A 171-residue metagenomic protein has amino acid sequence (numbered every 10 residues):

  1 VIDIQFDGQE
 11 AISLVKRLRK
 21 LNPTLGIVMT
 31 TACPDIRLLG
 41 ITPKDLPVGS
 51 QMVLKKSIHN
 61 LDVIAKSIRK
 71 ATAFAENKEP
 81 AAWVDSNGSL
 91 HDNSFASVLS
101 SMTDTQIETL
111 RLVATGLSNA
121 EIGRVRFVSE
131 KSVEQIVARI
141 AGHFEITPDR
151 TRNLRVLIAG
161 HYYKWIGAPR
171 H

Functional and structural regions predicted by a protein language model:
V1-D85: N-terminal regulatory/sensing modules of transcriptional regulators
L21, S97, D104, E108 (+1 more regions): Intrinsically disordered, low-complexity protein-interaction/activation regions
K66, R111, Q135, G142 (+1 more regions): DNA-binding alpha-helical recognition surfaces that contact promoter or target DNA
D85-A138: Helix-turn-helix DNA-binding segment
R139-H171: Basic, Lys/Arg-enriched C-terminal extension of HTH/homeodomain DNA-binding domains
